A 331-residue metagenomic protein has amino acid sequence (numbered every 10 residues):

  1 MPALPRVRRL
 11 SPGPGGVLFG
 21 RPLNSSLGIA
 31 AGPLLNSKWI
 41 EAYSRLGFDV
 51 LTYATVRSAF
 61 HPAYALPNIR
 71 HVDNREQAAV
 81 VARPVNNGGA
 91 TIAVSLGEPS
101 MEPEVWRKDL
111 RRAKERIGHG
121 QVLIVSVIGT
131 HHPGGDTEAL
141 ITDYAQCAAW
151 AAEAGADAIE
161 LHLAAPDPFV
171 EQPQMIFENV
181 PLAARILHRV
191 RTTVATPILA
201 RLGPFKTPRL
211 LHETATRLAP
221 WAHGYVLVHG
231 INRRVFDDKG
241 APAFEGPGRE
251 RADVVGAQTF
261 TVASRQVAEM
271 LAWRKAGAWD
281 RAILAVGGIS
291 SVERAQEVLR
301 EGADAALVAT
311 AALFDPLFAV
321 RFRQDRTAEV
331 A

Functional and structural regions predicted by a protein language model:
M1-L18, V94-S95, P99-E104: An N-cap/entry alpha-helix motif that binds or orients negatively charged groups
M1-S11, L163-N179, L211-W279: Glycine/Thr-rich beta-alpha phosphate-binding loop at enzyme active sites
A31-L34, S126-T130, L202-P208, D280-E293: Glycine-rich beta-to-alpha transition loops that act as phosphate-gripper elements at the mouths of alpha/beta enzyme
K38-R217: Active-site entrance/lid segments in N-terminal catalytic domains of soluble metabolic enzymes
G47-H61, L163-A165, W221-R234, G288-I289 (+1 more regions): Glycine-rich phosphate-binding active-site loops on the catalytic face of alpha/beta enzymes
A63-V81, V235-V255, L299-R300, A305 (+1 more regions): C-terminal helical cap(s) of enzyme catalytic domains, especially alpha/beta-barrels
E102-G120, F177-A200, G246-R281, Q324-A331: Alpha-helix-loop-beta-strand connector modules within alpha/beta enzyme cores
P197-T216, F260-G277, S291-F318: Extended, folded domain segments that form the structural surfaces/walls around functional sites
